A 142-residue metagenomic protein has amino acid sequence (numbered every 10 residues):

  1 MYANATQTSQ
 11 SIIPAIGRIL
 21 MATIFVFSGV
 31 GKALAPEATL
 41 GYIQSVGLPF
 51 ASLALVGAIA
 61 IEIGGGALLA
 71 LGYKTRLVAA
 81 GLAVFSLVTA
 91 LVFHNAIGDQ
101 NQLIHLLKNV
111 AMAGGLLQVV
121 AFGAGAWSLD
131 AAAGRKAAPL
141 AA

Functional and structural regions predicted by a protein language model:
M1-L34, Q44, A51-A60, G64 (+1 more regions): Extended, low-polarity transmembrane helix blocks
